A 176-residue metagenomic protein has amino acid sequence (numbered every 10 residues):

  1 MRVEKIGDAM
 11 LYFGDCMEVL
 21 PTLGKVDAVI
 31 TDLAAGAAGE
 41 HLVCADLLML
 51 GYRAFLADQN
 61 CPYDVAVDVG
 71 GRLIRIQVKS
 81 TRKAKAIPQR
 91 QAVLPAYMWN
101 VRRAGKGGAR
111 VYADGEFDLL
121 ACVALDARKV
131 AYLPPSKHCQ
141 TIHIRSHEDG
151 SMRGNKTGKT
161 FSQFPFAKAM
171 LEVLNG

Functional and structural regions predicted by a protein language model:
M1-L33: Class I S-adenosyl-L-methionine-dependent methyltransferase catalytic core
F13-G14, L56-D58: Short loop/edge segments at beta-strand edges and connector loops that shape dinucleotide/nucleotide cofactor-binding
D27, L73, D118: Conserved acidic residues
A34-L56: Acidic-basic catalytic patches of nuclease active cores, encompassing PD-(D/E)XK and other metal-cofactor nuclease
L47, V65-V67, I74-R82: Conserved catalytic cores of phosphodiester-cleaving nucleases, focusing on short active-site segments
N60-Y63, R128: Short acidic/glycine-enriched loop/turn segments that link adjacent beta-strands
K79-R128: Catalytic cores of nucleic-acid endonucleases
A127, A131-G176: Non-catalytic C-terminal interaction segments of nucleic acid-processing enzymes
